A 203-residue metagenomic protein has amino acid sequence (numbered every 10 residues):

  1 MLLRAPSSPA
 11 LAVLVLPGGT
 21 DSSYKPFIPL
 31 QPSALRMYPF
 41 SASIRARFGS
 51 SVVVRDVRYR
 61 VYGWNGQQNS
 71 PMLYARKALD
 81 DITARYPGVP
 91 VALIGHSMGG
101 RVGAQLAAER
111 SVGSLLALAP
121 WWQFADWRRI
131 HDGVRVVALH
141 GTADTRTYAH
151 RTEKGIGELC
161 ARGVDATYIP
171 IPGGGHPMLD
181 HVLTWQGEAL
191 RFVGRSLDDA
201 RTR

Functional and structural regions predicted by a protein language model:
M1-G49: Short, surface-exposed "cap/lid" segments of acyl-processing enzymes
N65-R85: Alpha/beta-hydrolase active-site loop
L93-G95, L118, L139: Short beta-strand immediately N-terminal to the catalytic nucleophile in serine-hydrolase-like folds
I94-G99, G103: Gly/Ala-rich beta-loop-alpha elbow adjacent to hydrolase catalytic centers
S111-W122: A conserved short beta-strand
D132, V137-D144: Short beta-strand/loop motif that positions the catalytic acidic residue of the alpha/beta-hydrolase fold
T145-R151: Conserved alpha/beta-hydrolase "acid-adjacent" motif
E153, C160-R203: C-terminal catalytic histidine-bearing segment of alpha/beta-hydrolase fold enzymes
